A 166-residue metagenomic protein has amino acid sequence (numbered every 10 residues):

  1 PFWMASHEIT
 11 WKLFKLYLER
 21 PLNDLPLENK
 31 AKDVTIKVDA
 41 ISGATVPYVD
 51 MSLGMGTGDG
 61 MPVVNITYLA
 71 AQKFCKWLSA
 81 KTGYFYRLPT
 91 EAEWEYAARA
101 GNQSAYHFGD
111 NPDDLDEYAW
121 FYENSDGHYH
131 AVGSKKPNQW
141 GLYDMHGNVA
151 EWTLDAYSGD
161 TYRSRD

Functional and structural regions predicted by a protein language model:
F2-G109, E117, L154-Y162: Active-site microenvironments of metalloenzymes and redox enzymes
S6, Q139-L142: Helix-turn-helix/winged-helix DNA-binding modules
L16, Y143-M145: Short, well-structured beta-strand-loop connectors
N102-Q103, S125-H128, M145-D166: Surface-exposed recognition segments
D113-W140: Active-site Gly/Thr loop motif
